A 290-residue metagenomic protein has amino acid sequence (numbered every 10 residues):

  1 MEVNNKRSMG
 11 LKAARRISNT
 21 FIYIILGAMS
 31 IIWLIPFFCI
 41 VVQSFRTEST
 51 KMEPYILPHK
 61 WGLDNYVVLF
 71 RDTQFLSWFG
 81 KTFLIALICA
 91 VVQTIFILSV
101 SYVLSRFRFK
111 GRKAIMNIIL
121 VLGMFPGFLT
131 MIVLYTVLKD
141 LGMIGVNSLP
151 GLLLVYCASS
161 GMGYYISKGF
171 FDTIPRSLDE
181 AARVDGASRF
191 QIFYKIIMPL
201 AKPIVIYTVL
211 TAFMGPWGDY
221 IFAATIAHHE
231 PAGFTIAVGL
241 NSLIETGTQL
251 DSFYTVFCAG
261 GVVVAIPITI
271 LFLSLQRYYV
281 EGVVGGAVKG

Functional and structural regions predicted by a protein language model:
M1-A13: Short, Lys/Arg-rich, polar N-terminal cytosolic tail immediately upstream of the first transmembrane signal-anchor
L11-A14, S18-G290: A structural signal for multi-pass alpha-helical bundles of membrane permease subunits that mediate small-molecule
